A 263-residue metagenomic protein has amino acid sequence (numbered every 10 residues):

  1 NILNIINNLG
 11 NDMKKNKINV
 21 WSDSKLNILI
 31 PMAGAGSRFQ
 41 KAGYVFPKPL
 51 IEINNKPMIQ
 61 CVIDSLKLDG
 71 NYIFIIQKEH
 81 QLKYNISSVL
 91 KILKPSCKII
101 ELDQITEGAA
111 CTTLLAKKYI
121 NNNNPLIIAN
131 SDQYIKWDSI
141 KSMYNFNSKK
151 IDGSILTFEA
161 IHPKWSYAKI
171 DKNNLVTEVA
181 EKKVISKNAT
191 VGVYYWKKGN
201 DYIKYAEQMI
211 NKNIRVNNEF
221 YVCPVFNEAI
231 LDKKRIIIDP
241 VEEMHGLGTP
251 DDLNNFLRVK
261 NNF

Functional and structural regions predicted by a protein language model:
I2-I28, T177, A189-F263: Conserved alpha/beta core of the MobA/IspD/sugar-nucleotide pyrophosphorylase nucleotidyltransferase superfamily
I2-I30, R38-Q40, E52, K56-I128: Conserved N-terminal catalytic core of the sugar/cofactor nucleotidyltransferase
Y44-L50, I210-K212: Short glycine-enriched, charge-decorated loop/helix-capping segments at active-site entrances that position
P49, N71, S96-K98, L175 (+1 more regions): Conserved beta-strand segments of alpha/beta enzyme cores
L50, A168-I170, I238: A structural signal for short hydrophobic beta-strand segments in well-ordered beta-sheet cores
Q104-A109, P163, M244-L247: A short acidic, often aromatic-flanked loop/helix-cap motif at beta-alpha or helix-coil junctions that lines enzyme
N130-Y134: The conserved acidic donor/metal-binding loop of glycosyltransferases
K136-N213: Conserved core of the sugar-phosphate nucleotidyltransferase
